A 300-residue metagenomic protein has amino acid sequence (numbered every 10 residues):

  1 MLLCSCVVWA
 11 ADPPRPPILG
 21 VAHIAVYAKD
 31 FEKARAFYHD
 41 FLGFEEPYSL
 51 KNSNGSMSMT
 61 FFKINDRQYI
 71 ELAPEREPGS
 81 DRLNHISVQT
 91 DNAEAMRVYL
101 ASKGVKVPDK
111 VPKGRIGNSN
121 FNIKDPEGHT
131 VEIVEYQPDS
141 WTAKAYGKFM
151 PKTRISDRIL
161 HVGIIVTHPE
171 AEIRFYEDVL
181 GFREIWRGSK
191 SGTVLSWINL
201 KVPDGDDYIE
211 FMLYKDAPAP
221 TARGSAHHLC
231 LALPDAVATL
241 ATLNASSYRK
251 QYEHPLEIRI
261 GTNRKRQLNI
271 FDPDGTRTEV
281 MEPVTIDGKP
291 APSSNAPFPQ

Functional and structural regions predicted by a protein language model:
M1-C6: Bacterial N-terminal signal peptides
A11-P17, V98-R158, I164, W186-G192 (+3 more regions): Vicinal oxygen chelate
P16-I18, A25-Y69, G163-I209: Core segments of cupin and vicinal oxygen chelate
L19-K29, T60-K63, E75-L100, S119-K124 (+5 more regions): Vicinal oxygen chelate
H39-G43, N92, A101-V105, T167-H168 (+5 more regions): Sec-exported extracytoplasmic/periplasmic mature domains
L50, M59, P74, P112 (+2 more regions): ER-lumen resident redox/N-glycosylation machinery signature
L72-R76, I133-V134, F211-D216, M281: Amphipathic N-proximal alpha-helical interface segments
P78-R82, D139-T142, D216-P220, I286-K289: A short local loop/turn or secondary-structure capping micro-motif enriched for an aromatic residue
